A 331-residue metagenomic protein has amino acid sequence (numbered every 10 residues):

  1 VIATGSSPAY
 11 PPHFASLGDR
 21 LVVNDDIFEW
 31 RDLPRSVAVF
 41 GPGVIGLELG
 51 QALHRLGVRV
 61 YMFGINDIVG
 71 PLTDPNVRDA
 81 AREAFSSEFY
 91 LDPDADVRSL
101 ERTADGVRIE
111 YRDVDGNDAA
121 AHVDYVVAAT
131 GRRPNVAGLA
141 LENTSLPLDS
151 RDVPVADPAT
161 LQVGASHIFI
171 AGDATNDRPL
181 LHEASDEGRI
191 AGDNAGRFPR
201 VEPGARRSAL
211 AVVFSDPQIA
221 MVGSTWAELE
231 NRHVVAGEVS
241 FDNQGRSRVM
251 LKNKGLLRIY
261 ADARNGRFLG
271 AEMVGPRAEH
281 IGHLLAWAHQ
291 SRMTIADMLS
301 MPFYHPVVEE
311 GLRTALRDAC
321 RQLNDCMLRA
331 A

Functional and structural regions predicted by a protein language model:
V1, V107, D124-A128: Short SAM/SAH-binding signature in class I
T4-R59, F63, L91, E142-T160 (+1 more regions): Glycine-rich dinucleotide-binding loop and its adjacent helix/turn
G5-S6, D113, V127, G131-R132: Short glycine-/small-residue-rich Rossmann-like dinucleotide-binding loops
S7-A9, P147-D149, F198-L210, H233-G237: A short alpha-helix-loop-beta-strand transition element characteristic of N-terminal alpha/beta dinucleotide-binding
Y10-P12, L47-L49, N135-G138, R178 (+2 more regions): Glycine/Thr-rich phosphate-binding loops of Rossmann-like dinucleotide-binding domains
G18-L33, A120-F198, L299: FAD-site-proximal beta/loop scaffold in flavoenzymes
P34-A38, V44-Y111, D115-N117, R178-S185 (+2 more regions): Rossmann-like dinucleotide-binding cores of NAD(P)H-dependent redox enzymes
S215-T225, E230-A331: Flexible, glycine-rich terminal cap/loop adjacent to redox cofactors in electron-transfer oxidoreductases
